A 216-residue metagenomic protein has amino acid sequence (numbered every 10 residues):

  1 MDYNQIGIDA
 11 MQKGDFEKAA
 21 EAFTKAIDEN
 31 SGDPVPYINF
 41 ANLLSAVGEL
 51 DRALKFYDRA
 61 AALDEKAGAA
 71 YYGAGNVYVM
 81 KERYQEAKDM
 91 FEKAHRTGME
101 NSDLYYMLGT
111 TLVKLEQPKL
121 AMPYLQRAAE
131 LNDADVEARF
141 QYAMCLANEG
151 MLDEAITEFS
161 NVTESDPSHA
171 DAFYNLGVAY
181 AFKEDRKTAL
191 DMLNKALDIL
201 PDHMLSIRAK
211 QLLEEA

Functional and structural regions predicted by a protein language model:
M1-D2, V35, G68-A69, D103 (+6 more regions): Start-of-helix register in tetratricopeptide repeats
M1-I6, F182-A216: Terminal, low-structured helical/coil segments at or just beyond the last alpha-helical repeat
Q5, N39, G73, M107 (+3 more regions): Canonical tetratricopeptide repeat
Q12-K25, V47-R59, K81-K93, K114-R127 (+2 more regions): Structural signature of tandem alpha-helical TPR/SEL1-like repeats, specifically the intra-repeat loop/turn
